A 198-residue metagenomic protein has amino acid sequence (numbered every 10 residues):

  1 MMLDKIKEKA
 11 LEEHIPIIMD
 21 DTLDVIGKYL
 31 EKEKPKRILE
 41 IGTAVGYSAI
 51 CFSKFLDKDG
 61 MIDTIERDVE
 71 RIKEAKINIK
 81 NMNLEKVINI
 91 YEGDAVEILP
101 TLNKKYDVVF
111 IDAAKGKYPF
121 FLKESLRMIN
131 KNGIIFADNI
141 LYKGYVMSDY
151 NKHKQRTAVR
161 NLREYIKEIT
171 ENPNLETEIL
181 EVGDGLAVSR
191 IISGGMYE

Functional and structural regions predicted by a protein language model:
M1-F110, K115-F136, I140-E198: A short alpha-helical cap/connector motif
